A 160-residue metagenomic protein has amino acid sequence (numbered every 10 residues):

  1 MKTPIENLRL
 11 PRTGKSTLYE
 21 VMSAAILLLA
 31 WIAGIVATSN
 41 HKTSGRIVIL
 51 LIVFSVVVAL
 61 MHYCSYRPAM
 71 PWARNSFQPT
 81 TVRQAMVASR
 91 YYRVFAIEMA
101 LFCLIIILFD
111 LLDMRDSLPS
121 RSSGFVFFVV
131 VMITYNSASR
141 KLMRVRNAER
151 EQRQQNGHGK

Functional and structural regions predicted by a protein language model:
M1-L27, W31, T134-K160: Cytosolic-side membrane-entry/anchor segment at the start of a transmembrane helix
N7-R9, N75-Y92, G157-G159: Short membrane-interface loop/juxtamembrane segments of multi-pass integral membrane proteins
S16-L27, A59-Y63, A88-A100: Select subsegments of transmembrane alpha-helices in polytopic membrane proteins, especially boundary-proximal
I26, A30, V53-H62, I105-I106 (+1 more regions): Alpha-helical transmembrane segments of multipass membrane proteins
L29-T38, I97-S120: Alpha-helical transmembrane segments and their membrane-interface junctions in multi-pass membrane proteins
T43-L60, S123-V129: Alpha-helical transmembrane segments
V56-S76, Y135-R146: Membrane-water interface of transmembrane alpha-helices
D110-A138: Hydrophobic alpha-helical transmembrane segments and immediately flanking/interface helices in integral membrane
